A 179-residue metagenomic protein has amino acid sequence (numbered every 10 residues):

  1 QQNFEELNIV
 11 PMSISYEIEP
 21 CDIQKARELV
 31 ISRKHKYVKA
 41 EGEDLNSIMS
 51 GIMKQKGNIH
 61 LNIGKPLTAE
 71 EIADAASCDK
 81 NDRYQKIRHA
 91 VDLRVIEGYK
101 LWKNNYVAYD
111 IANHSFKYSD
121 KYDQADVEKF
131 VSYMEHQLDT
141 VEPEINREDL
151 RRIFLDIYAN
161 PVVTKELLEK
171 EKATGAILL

Functional and structural regions predicted by a protein language model:
Q1-L179: Membrane-interfacial terminal anchoring regions of lipid-handling membrane enzymes
